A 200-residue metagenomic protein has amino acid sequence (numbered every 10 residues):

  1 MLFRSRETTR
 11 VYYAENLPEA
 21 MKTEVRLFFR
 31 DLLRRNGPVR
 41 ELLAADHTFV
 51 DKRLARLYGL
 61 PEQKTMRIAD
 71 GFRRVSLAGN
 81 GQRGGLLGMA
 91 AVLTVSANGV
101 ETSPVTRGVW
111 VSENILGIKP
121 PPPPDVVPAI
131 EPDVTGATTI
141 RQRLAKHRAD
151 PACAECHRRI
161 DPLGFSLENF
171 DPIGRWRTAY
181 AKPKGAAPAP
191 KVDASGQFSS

Functional and structural regions predicted by a protein language model:
T8-A20, F29: C-terminal, helix-dominated tail/subdomain
T8-Y12, D46-T48, P128-T135: A glycine-rich phosphate-binding loop feature that marks nucleotide/adenosyl-phosphate handling sites
V25-F49, G99, I140-R141: Extended, non-catalytic structural segments that build the interaction scaffolds of large macromolecular assemblies
H47-P61: Conserved SET/PR-domain catalytic core that frames the SAM/AdoMet-binding pocket
A55, G71-S200: Sequence context surrounding c-type heme c attachment/ligation sites in exported
Y58-R74: Short, well-structured beta-strand/strand-turn elements
